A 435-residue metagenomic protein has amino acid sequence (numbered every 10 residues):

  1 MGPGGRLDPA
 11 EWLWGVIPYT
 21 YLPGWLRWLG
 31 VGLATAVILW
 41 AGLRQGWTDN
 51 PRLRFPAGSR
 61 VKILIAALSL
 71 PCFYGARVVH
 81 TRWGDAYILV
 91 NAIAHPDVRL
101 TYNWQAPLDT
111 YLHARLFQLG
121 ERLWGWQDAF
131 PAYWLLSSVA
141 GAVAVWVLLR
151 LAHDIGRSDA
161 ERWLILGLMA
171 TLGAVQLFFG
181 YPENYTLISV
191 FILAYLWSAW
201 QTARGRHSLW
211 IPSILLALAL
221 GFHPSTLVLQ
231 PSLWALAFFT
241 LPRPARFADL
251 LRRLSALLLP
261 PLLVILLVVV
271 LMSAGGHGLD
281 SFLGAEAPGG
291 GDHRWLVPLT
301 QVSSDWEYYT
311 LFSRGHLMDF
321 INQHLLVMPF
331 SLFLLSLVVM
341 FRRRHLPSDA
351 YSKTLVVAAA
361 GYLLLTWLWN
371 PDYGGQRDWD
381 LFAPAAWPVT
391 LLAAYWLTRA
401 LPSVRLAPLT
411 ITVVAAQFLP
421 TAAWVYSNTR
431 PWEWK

Functional and structural regions predicted by a protein language model:
W40, W47, L149, D319-D349: Hydrophobic, aromatic-rich transmembrane alpha-helices and their immediate juxtamembrane boundary segments
G75-N91, L100-L116, Q127-P131: Extracytoplasmic catalytic/substrate-binding loops of multi-pass membrane glycan-assembly enzymes
G84, L177-L187: Short acidic/glycine- and proline-prone juxtamembrane loop motifs at membrane-interface regions of multi-pass membrane
L148-T171: Transmembrane-helix signature of polytopic, membrane-embedded enzymes that assemble or transfer cell-envelope glycans
G156, Y195-W210: Membrane-interface transmembrane helices that cradle and orient dolichyl/undecaprenyl
S198-R204, L229-L262, V339-P347: Perimembrane helix-loop-helix junctions
L209-P224, Q230-W234: Membrane-interface alpha helices of multi-pass inner-membrane proteins
R253-V338, Y362-T366: Membrane-lumen/periplasm interface segments of specific transmembrane helices in polyprenyl phosphate-linked
